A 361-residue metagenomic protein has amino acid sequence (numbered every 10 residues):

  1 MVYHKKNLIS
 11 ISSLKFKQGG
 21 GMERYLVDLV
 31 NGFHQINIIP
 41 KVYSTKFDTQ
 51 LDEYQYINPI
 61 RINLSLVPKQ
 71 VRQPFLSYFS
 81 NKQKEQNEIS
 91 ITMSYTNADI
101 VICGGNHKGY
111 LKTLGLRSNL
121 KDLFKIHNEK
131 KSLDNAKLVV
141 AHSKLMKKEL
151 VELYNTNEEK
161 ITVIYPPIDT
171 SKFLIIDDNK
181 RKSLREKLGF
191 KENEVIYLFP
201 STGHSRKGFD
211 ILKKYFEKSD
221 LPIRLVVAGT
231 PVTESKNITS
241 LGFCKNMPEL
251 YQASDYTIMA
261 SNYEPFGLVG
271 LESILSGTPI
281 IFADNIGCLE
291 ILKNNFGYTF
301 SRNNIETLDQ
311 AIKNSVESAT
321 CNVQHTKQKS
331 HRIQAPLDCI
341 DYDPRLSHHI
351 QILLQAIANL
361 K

Functional and structural regions predicted by a protein language model:
G21, N303, Q324-K361: A charged, aromatic-enriched C-terminal amphipathic alpha-helix characteristic of glycosyltransferases across folds
L145, P167: Carbohydrate-associated surface elements
L174-F190: A short helix/loop element that forms part of the nucleotide-sugar donor recognition site in Leloir-type
K191-K207, K213-F216: Conserved donor-binding/catalytic core segment of Leloir-type glycosyltransferases
F243, L250-S254: Short alpha-helical donor nucleotide-sugar binding micro-motif in glycosyltransferases
N262: Aromatic "clamp/platform" in nucleotide-sugar-dependent glycosyltransferases that forms part of the donor/acceptor
P279-F282: Short hydrophobic beta-strand element within catalytic cores of glycosyltransferases and related nucleotide-activated
N294, Y298-E306, K313-T320: Conserved acidic donor-binding segment of nucleotide-sugar-dependent glycosyltransferases
